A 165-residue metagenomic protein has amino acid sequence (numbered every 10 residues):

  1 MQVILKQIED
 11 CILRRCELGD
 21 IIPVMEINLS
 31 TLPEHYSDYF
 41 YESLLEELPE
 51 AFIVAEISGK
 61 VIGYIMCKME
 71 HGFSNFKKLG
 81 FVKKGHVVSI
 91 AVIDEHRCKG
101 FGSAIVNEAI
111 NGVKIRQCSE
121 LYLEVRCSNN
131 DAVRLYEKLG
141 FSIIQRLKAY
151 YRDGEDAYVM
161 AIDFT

Functional and structural regions predicted by a protein language model:
Q2, C16-L18, F101, Y150: Eukaryotic endomembrane system proteins
K6-Q7, L18-E95, V106-R116, D163-T165: Acetyl-CoA-dependent GNAT
E56, I65, A109, L121 (+2 more regions): C-terminal interaction modules of eukaryotic adaptor/scaffold proteins
V61, I143-R146: Residue-level detector of beta-propeller blades
S89-N107, K114-R116, E120, R126-R134 (+1 more regions): Conserved glycine-rich acetyl-CoA-binding loop
S119-Y122, R126-N130, L139, A149-T165: C-terminal "cap" of GNAT-fold acetyltransferases
